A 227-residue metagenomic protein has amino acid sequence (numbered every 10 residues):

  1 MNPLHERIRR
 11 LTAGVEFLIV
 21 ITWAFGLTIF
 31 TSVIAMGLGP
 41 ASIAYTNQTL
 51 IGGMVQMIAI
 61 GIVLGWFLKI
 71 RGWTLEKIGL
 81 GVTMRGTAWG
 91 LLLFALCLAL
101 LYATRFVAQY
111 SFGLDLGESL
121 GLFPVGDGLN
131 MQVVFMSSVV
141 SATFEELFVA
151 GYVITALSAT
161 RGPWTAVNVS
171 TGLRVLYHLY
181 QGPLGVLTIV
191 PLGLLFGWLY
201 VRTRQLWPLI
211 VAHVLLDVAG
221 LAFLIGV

Functional and structural regions predicted by a protein language model:
M1-K77, L221-V227: N-terminal, membrane-interfacial amphipathic/helix-forming hydrophobic leader that caps and precedes the first
L4, I8, Y45-G52, I58-I62 (+8 more regions): Membrane-targeting and insertion segments and their boundary/processing signals
T12-V20, Y45-M57, R85-G90, L129-V134 (+3 more regions): Residue-level signature of transmembrane alpha-helical entry/exit and packing/kink sites in multi-pass membrane
L27-I29, Y102, Y110, G126-V227: Transmembrane helix-loop-helix hairpins at the membrane interface of multi-pass integral membrane proteins
L38-I51, L75-S141, A159, V227: Juxtamembrane helix-loop-helix connectors linking adjacent transmembrane helices in multi-pass membrane enzymes
G52, I78, W89, A150 (+2 more regions): Short glycine-rich loop/turn motifs that provide flexible caps or phosphate-binding loops at active sites
